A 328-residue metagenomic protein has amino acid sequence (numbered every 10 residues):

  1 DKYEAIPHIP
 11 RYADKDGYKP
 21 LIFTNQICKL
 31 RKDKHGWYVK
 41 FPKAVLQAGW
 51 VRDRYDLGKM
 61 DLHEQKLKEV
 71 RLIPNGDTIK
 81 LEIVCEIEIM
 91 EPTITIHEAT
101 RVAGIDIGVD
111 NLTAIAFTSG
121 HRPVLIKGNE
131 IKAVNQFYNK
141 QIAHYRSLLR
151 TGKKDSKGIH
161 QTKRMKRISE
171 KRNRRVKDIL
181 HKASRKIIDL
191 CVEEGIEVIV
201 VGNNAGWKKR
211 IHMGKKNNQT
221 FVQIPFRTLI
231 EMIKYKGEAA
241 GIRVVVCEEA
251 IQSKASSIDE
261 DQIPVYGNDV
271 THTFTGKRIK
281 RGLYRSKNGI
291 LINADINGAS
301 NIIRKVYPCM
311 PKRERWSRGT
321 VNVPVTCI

Functional and structural regions predicted by a protein language model:
D1-I328: Nucleic-acid substrate recognition interfaces
